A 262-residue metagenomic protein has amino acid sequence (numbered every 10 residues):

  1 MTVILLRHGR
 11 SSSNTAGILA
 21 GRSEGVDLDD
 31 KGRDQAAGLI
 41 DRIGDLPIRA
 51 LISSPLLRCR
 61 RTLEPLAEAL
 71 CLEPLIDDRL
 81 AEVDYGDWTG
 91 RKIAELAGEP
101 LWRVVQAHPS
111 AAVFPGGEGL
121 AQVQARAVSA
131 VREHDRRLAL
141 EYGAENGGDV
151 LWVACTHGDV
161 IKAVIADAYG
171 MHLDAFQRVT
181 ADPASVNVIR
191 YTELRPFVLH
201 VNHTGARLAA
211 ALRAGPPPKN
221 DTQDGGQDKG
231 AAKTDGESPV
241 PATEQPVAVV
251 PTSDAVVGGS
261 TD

Functional and structural regions predicted by a protein language model:
T2, R7, S12-L72: Active-site-proximal alpha-helix that buttresses catalytic centers in soluble enzyme cores
T2, V83-A94, L140-V150, A166-D262: Acidic, low-complexity terminal tails and accessory targeting/binding regions of phosphate-metabolizing enzymes
S11, V160-I161: Short active-site segment of divalent metal-dependent hydrolases/proteases that encodes the spacing between
I18-D27, R91-K92, S110, G215: Short glycine-enriched, charge-decorated loop/helix-capping segments at active-site entrances that position
A37-G44, Q124, V128-A139: Generic structural signal for well-ordered alpha-helical scaffold segments
P47-P55, E141-C155: Short glycine-rich phosphate-binding loop at a beta-alpha junction
P65, A163-D167: Active-site signature of alpha/beta-hydrolase-fold catalytic machinery across serine- and Asp/Cys-nucleophile hydrolases
A69-S129, L199-H203, L212, K233-P239 (+1 more regions): Phosphate-handling substructures
